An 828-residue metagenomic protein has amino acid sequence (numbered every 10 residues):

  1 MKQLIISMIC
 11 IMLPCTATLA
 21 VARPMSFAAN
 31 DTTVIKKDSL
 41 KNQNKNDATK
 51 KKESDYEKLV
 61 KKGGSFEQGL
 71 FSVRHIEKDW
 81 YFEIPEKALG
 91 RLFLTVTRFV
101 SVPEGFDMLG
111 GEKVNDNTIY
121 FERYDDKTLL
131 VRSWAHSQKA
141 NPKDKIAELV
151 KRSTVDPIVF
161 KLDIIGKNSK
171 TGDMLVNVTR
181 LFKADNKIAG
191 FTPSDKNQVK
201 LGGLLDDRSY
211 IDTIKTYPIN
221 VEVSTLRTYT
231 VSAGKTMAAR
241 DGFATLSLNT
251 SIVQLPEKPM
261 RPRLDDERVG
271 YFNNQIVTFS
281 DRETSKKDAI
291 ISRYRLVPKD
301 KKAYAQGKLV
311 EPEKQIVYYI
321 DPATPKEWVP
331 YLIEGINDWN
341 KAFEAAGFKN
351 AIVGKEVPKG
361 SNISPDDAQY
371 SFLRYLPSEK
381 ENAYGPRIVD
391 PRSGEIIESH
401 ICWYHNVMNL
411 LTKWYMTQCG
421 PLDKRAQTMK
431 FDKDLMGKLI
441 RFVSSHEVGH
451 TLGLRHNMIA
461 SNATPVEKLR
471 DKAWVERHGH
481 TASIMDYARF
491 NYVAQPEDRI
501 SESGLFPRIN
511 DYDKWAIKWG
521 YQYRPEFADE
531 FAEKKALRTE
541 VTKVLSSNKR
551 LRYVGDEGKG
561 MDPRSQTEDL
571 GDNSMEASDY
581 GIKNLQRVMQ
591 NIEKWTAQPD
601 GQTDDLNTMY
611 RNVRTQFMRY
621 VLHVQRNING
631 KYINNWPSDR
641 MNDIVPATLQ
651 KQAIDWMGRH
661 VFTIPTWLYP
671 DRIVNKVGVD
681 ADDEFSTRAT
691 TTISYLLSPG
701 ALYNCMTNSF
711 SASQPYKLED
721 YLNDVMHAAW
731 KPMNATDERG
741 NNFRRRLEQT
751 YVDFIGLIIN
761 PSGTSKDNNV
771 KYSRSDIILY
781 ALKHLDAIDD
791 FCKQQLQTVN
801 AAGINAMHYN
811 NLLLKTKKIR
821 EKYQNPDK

Functional and structural regions predicted by a protein language model:
M1-A29: Bacterial Sec-dependent N-terminal signal peptides
R23-T324, A342, A351, V357-M408 (+6 more regions): Auxiliary tRNA-acceptor-end handling modules of aminoacyl-tRNA synthetases
F27-A29, E356-L376, K438-Q495: The catalytic-center signature of Zn2+-dependent metalloproteases
S54, P330-N337, K341, F442 (+3 more regions): Solvent-exposed, polar/charged alpha-helical surfaces in well-ordered, non-transmembrane soluble domains, broadly
P325-L332, I336, K433-R441, H478 (+1 more regions): Solvent-exposed, acidic/flexible segments
N337-F348, G449-H450, L454, F490 (+1 more regions): Sec-exported extracytoplasmic/periplasmic mature domains
Y384, V389, E395-W403, S444-L452 (+3 more regions): Extended catalytic-interface subdomain
S461-K828: Conserved catalytic/binding loops enriched for acidic/polar residues
